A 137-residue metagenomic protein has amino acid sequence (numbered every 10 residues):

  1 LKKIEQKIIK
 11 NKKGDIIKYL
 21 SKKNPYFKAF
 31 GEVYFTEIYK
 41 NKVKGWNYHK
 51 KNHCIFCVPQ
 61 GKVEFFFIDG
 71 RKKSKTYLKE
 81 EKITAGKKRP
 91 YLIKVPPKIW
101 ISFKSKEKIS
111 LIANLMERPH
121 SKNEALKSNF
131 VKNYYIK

Functional and structural regions predicted by a protein language model:
L1-R89, K108-K137: Non-catalytic, conserved peripheral segments adjacent to functional cores
A85-E107: Conserved metal-binding segment of the jelly-roll/cupin
